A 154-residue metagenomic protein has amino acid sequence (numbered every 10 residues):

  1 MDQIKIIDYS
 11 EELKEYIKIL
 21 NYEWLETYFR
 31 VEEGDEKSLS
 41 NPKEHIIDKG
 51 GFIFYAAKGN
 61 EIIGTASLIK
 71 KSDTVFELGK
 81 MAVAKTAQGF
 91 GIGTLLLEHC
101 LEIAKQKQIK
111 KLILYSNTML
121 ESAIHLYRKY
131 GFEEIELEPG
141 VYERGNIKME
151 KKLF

Functional and structural regions predicted by a protein language model:
I4-G79, A84-T86, L97-H99, I103 (+2 more regions): Acetyl-CoA-dependent GNAT
Y9, K110-I124, R128-Y130, E136-F154: C-terminal "cap" of GNAT-fold acetyltransferases
E61, A84-E98, K107, T118-H125 (+1 more regions): Conserved glycine-rich acetyl-CoA-binding loop
C100-L114: Short, positively charged, low-complexity/disordered linker segments
